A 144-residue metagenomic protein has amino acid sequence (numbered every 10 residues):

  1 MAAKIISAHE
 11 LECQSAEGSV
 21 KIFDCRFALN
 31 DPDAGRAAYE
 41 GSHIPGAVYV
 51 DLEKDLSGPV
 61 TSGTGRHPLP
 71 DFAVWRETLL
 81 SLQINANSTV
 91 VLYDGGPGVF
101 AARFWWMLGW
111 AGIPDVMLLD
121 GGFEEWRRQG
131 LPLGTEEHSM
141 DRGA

Functional and structural regions predicted by a protein language model:
M1-A144: Cytosolic catalytic domains that perform sulfur/thiol-centered chemistry
